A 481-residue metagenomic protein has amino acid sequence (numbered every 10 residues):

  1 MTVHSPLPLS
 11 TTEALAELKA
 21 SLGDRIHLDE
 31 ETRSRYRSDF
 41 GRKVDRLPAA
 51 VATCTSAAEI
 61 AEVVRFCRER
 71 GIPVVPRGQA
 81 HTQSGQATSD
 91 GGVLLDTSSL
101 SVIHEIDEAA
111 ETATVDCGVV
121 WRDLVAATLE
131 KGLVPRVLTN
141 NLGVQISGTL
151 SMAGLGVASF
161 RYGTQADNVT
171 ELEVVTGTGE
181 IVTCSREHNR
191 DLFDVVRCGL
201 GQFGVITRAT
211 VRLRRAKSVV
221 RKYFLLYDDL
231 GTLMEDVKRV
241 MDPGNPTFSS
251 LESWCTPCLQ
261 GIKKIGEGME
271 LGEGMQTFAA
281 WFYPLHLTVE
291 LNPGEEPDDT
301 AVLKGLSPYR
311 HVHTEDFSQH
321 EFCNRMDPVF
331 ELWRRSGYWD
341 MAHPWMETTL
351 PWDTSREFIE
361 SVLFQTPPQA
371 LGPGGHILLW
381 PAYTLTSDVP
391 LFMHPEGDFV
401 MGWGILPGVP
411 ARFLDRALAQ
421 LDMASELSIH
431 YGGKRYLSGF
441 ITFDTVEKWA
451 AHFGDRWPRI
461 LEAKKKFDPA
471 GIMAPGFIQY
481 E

Functional and structural regions predicted by a protein language model:
M1-E481: Noncatalytic alpha-helical scaffold of FAD-dependent oxidoreductases
